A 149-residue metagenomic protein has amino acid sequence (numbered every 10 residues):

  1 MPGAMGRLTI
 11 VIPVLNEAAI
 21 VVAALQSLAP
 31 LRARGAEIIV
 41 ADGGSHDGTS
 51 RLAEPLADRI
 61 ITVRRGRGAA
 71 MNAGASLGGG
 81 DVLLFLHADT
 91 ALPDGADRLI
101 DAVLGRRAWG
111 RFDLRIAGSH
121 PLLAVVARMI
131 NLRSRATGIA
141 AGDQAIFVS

Functional and structural regions predicted by a protein language model:
R7-T9, E37: Cell-envelope/extracellular polymer assembly enzymes that use nucleotide-activated donors
A19-A23, D47-L56: Acidic helix N-cap motif at the loop->helix transition within catalytic regions of sugar-transfer enzymes
Q26-G35: Short, acidic, metal-binding catalytic loop of nucleotide-sugar glycosyltransferases
D42-S50, T90: A conserved acidic beta->alpha catalytic loop
T62-G78: Glycine-rich, basic loop-to-helix element that forms the pyrophosphate-binding segment of sugar-nucleotide handling
G79-G80, D143-S149: Conserved nucleotide-sugar donor-binding and metal-coordinating catalytic region shared by glycosyltransferases
L83: Short aromatic/hydrophobic "clamp" motif used to bind/position activated sugar donors
D94-L122: Conserved donor NDP-sugar-binding/catalytic core segment of glycosyltransferases
